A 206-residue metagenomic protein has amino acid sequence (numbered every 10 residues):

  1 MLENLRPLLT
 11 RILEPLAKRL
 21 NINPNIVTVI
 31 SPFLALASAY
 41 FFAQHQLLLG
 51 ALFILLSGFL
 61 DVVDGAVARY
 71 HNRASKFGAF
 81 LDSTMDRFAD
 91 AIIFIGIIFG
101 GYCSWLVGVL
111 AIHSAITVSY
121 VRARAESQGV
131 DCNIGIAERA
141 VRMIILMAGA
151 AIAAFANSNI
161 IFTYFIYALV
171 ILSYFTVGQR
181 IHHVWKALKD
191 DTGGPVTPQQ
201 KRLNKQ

Functional and structural regions predicted by a protein language model:
M1-L52, G58, I93-Q206: Hydrophobic alpha-helical transmembrane segments
Q44-S57, V63-G65, R73, F77-G78: Hydrophobic, small-residue-rich transmembrane alpha-helices and their short perimembrane loops in multi-pass membrane
D61, D82, A115: Conserved G/P- and acidic residue-centered "switch" motifs that form tight phosphate/ATP-binding loops in soluble
G65-V107: Basic, amphipathic juxtamembrane/active-site segments that coordinate anionic phosphate or diphosphate groups
